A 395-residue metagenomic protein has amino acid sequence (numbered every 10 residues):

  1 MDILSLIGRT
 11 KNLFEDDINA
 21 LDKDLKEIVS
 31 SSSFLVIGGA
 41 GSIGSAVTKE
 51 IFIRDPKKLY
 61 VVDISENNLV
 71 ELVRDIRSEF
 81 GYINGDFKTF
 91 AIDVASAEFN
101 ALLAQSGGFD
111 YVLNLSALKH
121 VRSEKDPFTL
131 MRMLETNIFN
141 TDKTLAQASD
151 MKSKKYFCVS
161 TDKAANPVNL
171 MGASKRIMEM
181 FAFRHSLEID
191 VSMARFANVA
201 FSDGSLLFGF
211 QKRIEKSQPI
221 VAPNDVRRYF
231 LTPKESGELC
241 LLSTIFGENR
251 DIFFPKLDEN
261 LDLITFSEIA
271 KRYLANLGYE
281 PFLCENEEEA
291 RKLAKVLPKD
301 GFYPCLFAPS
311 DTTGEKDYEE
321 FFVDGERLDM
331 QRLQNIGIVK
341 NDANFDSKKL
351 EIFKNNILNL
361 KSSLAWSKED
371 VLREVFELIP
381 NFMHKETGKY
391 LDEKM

Functional and structural regions predicted by a protein language model:
L6, D24, I28, R184-M395: Strand-loop microenvironment adjacent to phosphate/nucleotide-handling motifs in alpha/beta enzyme folds
R9-S32: A short, basic/flexible loop-to-alpha-helix module at the beginning of a structural domain
A40: Conserved glycine-rich cofactor-binding loop
I43: Hydrophobic/small residue at the entry helix of a nucleotide-binding pocket
A46, E50-P56, V61, R77 (+1 more regions): NAD(P)H-binding glycine-rich loop region in Rossmannoid oxidoreductase-like domains and their noncatalytic homologs
D63-N68: Helix N-cap at the beta1-alpha1 junction of Rossmann-like dinucleotide-binding domains, i.e., the first residues
F80-S96: Rossmann-fold cofactor-recognition segment
N114, L118-R176, R184: Conserved Rossmann-fold NAD(P)-dependent oxidoreductase catalytic core, especially the SDR/UDP-sugar
